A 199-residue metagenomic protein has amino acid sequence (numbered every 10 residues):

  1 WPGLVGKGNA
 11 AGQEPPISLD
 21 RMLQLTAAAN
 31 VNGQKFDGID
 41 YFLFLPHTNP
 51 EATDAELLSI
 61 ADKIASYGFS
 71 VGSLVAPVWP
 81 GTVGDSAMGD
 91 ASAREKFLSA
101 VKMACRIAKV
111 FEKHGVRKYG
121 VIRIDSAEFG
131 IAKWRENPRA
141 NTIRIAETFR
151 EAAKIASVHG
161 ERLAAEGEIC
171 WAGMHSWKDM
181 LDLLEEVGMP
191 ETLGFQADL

Functional and structural regions predicted by a protein language model:
W1-K118, R139-I143, E147-E151, A156-S157 (+2 more regions): N-terminal pre-domain/capping segments
P2, L43-L45, P77-P80, S126-G130 (+2 more regions): Active-site-proximal loop/turn and secondary-structure-junction residues that shape catalytic pockets, frequently
G38, A164-E166, Q196-D198: Generic enzyme active-site microenvironment
A52, K133, A172-H175: Secondary-structure boundary/capping motif
D85, R135, W177: Short aromatic-enriched loop/helix-cap "lid" or pocket-rim segments at secondary-structure transitions that line
A104-E136, H159-C170: Active-site groove signature of glycoside hydrolases
V158-G188: Basic- and aromatic-lined ligand-binding clefts that recognize polyanionic substrates
